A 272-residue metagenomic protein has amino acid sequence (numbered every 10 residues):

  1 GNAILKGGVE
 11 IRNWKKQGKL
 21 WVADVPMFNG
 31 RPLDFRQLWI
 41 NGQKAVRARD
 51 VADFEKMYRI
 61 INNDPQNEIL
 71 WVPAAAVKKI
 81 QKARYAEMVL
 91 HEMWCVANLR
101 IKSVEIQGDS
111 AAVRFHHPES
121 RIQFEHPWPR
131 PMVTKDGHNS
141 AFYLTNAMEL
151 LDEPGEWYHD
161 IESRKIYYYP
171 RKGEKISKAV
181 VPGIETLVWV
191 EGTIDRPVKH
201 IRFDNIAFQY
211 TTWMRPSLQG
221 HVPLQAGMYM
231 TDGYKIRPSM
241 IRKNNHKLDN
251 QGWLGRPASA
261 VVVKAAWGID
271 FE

Functional and structural regions predicted by a protein language model:
G1-D270: Extracellular polysaccharide-degrading/modifying enzymes targeting complex plant/algal/animal polysaccharides
